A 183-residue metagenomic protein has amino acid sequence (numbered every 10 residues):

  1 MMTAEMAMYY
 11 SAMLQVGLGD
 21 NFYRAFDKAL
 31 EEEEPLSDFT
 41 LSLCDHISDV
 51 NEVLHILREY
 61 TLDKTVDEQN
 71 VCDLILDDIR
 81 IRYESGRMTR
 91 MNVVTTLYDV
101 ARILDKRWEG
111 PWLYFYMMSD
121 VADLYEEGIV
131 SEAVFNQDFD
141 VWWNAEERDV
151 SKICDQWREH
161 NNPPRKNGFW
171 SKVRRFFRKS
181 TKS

Functional and structural regions predicted by a protein language model:
M1-S183: Acidic, Ser/Pro/Thr-rich low-complexity regulatory regions and the short amphipathic helical interaction modules they
